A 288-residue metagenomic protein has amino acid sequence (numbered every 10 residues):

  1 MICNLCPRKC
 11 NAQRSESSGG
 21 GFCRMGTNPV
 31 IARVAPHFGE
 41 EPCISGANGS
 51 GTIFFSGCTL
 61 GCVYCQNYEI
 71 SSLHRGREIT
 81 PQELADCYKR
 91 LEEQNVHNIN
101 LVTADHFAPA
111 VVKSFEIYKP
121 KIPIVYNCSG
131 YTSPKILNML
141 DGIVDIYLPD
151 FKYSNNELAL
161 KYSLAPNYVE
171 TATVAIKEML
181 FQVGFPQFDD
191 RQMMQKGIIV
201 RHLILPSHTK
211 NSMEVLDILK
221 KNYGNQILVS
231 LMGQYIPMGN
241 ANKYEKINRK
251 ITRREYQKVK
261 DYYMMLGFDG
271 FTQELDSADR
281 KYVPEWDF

Functional and structural regions predicted by a protein language model:
M1-G19, L180, G184-F288: Auxiliary Fe-S-binding modules of radical SAM enzymes
R24-I146, N155-E157: Conserved Radical SAM active-site core
G51, I99, I124-Y126, Y147-P149 (+3 more regions): Hydrophobic faces of well-ordered beta-strands that scaffold small-molecule active sites in alpha/beta enzyme cores
F55, T103-D105, Y126-G130, F151 (+3 more regions): A cross-domain feature marking catalytic cores of carbohydrate-active enzymes and several ubiquitous metabolic/repair
I70-E83, T103-P109, K113, Y118 (+3 more regions): Conserved non-cysteine loop/helix-boundary elements of the Radical SAM core domain that shape
A108, Y131-P134, F151-V169, I198-V200 (+2 more regions): Conserved radical SAM core fold
F115-E116, L140-D141, S163-A165, P284-F288: Short low-complexity, flexible loop/linker segments enriched in glycine and/or proline with clustered acidic
D141-N156, Q226-Y235: Non-cysteine beta-strand/loop elements that form the S-adenosyl-L-methionine
